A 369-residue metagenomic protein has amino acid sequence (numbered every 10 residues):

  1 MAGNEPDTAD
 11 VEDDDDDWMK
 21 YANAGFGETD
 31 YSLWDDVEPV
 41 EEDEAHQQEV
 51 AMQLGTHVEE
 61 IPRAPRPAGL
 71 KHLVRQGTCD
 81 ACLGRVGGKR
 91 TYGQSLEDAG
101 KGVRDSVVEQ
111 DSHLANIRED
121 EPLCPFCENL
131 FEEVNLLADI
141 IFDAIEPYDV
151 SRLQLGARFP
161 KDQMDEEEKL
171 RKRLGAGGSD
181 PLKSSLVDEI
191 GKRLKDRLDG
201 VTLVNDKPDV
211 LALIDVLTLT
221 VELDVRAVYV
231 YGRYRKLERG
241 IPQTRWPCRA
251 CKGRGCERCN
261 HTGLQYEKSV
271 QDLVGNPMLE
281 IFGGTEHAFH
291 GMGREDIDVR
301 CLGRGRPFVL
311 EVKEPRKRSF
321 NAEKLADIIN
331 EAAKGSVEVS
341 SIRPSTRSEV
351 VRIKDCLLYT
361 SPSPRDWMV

Functional and structural regions predicted by a protein language model:
A2-S361: Non-catalytic, substrate/partner-engaging modules appended to enzymatic cores
Y359-V369: Single conserved hydrophobic/aromatic residue that forms the stacking wall/gate of nucleotide- or nucleobase-binding
